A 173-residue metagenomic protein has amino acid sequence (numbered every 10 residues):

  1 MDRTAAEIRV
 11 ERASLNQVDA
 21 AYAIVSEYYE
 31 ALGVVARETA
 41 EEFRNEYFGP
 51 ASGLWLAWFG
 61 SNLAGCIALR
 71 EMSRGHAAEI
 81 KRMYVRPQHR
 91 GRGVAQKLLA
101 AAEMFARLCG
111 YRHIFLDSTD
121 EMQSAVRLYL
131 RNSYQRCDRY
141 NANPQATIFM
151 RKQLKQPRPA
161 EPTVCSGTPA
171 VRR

Functional and structural regions predicted by a protein language model:
R3-K81, R86-Q88, L99-A101, F105 (+4 more regions): Acetyl-CoA-dependent GNAT
L54, C66, Q96, F115 (+2 more regions): Accessory recognition modules or surfaces
S61, G93, G110: Conserved G/P- and acidic residue-centered "switch" motifs that form tight phosphate/ATP-binding loops in soluble
R86-Q88, R92, D120-E121: Active-site acidic-Proline motif in GNAT/NAT acetyltransferases
Q96, L108, D120-D138, N143-T147: Conserved active-site alpha-helix within GNAT-family acetyltransferase domains
L99, A106-S118: Conserved GNAT acetyl-CoA-binding A-motif
